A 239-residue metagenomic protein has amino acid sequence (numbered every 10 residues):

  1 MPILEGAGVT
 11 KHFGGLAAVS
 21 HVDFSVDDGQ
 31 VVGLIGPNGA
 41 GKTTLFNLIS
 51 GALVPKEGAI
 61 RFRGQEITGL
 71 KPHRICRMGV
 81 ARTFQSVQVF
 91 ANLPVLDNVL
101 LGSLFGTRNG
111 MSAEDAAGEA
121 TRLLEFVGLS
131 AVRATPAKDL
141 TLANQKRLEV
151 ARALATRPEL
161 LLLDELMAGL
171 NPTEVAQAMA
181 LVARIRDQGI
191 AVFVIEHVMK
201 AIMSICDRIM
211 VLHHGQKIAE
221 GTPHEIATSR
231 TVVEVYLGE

Functional and structural regions predicted by a protein language model:
M1-E239: Glycine-rich phosphate-binding loops of nucleotide-dependent enzymes
